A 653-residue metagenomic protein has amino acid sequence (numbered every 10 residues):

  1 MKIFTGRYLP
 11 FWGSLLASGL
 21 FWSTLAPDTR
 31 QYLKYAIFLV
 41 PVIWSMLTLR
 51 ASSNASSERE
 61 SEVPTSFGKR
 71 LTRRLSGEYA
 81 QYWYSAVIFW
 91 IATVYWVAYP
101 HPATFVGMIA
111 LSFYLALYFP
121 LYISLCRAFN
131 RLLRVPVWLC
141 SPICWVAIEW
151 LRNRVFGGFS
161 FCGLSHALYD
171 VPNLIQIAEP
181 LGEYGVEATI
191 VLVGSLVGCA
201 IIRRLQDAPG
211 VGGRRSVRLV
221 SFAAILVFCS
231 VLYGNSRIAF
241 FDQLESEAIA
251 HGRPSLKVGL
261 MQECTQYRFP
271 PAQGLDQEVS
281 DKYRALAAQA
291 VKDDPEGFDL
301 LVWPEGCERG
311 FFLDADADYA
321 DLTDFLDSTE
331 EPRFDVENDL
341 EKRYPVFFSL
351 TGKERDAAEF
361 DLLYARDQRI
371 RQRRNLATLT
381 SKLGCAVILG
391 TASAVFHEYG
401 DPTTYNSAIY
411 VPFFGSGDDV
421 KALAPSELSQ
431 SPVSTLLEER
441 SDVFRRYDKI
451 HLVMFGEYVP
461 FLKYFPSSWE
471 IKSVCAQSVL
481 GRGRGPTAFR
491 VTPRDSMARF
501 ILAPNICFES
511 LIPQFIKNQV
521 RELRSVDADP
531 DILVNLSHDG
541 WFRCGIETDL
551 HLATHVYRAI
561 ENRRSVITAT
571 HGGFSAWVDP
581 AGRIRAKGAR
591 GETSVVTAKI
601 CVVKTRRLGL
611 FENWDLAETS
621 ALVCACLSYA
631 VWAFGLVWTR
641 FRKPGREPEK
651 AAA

Functional and structural regions predicted by a protein language model:
M1-L244, D281, L536, R543-G545 (+3 more regions): Membrane-embedded alpha-helical bundles of multi-pass enzymes that act on lipidic or dolichyl-linked glycan substrates
D28-P41, F89-V94, Q262-C264, F298-Y319 (+1 more regions): Short, conserved active-site loops that position catalytic residues or coordinate cofactors/metal ions across diverse
Y35, E398-G400, C475-G481, V566: Short Gly/Pro-enriched turn/cap motifs at secondary-structure boundaries
P142, E149, Q289, E296-L301 (+1 more regions): Active-site beta-loop-alpha substructure in enzyme catalytic cores, prototypically the cysteine-centered nucleophile
S236-F455, A488-R499, P504-F508, I516-K517 (+1 more regions): Soluble catalytic regions of membrane-associated enzymes that act on cell-envelope and secretory-pathway components
D448-H451, F465, G591: A generic structural motif
V453-I471: Glycine-rich phosphate-binding loop plus the immediately following alpha-helix
C507-F515, Q519-V520, A528-T619: Membrane-proximal, cysteine-centered motifs at transmembrane boundaries in secretory-pathway and membrane proteins
